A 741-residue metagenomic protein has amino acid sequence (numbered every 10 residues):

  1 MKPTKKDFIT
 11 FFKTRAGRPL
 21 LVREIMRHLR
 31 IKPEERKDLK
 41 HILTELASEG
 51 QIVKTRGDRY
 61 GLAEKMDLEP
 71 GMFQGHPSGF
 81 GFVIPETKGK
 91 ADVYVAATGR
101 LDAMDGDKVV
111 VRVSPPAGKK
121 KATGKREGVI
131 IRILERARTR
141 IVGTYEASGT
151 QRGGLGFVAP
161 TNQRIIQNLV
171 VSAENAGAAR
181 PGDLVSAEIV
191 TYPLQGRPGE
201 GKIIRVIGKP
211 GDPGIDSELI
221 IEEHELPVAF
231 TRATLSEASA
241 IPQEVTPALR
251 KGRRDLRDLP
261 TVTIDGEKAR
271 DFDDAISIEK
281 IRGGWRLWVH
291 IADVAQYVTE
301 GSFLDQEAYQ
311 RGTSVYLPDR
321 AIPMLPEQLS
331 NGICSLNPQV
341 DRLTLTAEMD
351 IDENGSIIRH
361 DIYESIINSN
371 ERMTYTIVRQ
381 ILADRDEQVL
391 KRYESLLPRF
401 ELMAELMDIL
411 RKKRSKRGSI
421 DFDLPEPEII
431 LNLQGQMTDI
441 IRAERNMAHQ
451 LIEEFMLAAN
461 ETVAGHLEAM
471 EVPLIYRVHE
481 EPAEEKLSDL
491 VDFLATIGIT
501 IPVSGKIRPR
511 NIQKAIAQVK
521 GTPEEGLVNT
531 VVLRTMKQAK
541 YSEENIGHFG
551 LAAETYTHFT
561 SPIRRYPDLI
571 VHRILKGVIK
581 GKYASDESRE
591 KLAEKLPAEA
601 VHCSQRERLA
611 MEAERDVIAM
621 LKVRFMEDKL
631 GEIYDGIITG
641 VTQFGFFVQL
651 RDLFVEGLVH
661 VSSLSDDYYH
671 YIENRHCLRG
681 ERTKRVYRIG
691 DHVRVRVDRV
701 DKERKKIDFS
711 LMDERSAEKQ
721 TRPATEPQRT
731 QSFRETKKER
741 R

Functional and structural regions predicted by a protein language model:
M1, D586, Y668-C677, M712-R741: Acidic, low-complexity intrinsically disordered tails
M1-W288, A295-V340, R372, R379-Q380 (+5 more regions): Charge-lined substrate channels and their catalytic hotspots, especially those that engage the 3′ end of RNA
R27, S186, T191-P193, K209 (+9 more regions): Electropositive polyanion-binding surfaces
F82-I84, Y94, F157, I420 (+3 more regions): Aromatic-residue hotspot detector
P85, P160, D352, N432 (+4 more regions): Acidic/polar residues at beta-strand termini and the immediately following turn/coil
K90-A96, I165-V171, F654-I672: A short macromolecule-binding patch
D107, P115, G128, H660-E703 (+1 more regions): Intrinsically disordered, low-complexity linker and terminal regions at domain boundaries
